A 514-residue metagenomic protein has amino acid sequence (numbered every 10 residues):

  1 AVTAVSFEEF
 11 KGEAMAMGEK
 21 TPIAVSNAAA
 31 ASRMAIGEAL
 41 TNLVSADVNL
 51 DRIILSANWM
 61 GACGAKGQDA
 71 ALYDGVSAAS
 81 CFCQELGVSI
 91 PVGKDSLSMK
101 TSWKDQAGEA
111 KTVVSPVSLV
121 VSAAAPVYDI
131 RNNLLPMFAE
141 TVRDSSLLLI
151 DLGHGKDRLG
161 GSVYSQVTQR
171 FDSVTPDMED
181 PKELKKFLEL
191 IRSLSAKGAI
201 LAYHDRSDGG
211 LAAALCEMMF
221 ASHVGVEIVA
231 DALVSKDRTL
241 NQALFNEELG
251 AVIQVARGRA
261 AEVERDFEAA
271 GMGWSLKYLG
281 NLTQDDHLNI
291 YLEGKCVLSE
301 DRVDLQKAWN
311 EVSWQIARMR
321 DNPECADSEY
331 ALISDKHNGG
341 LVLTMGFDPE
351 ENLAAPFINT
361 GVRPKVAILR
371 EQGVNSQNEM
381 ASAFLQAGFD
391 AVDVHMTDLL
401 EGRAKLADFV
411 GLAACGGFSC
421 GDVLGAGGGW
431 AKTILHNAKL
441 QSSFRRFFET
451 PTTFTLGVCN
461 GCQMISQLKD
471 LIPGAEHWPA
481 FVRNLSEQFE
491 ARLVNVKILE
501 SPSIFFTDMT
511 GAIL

Functional and structural regions predicted by a protein language model:
A1-E9, E19-A24, L72-D74, S89 (+3 more regions): Intein/HINT protein-splicing elements and their conserved insertion hotspots or analogous self-processing inserts
A4-A16, V48-I53, G411-A413: Short coil-to-beta-strand
V25-T101: A glycine-rich phosphate/pyrophosphate-binding beta-strand-loop-alpha-helix module
I36, L40, S56, A70-C83 (+9 more regions): Short, well-ordered alpha-helical packing segments
D47-V48, M272, F389: Short phosphate-binding/catalytic loops that engage adenosine nucleotides
V252-A256: Short hydrophobic/aromatic beta-strand micro-patches that form the beta-sheet surface supporting nucleotide- or nucleic
C296-V458, C462-H477, V482-L493, K497 (+1 more regions): N-terminal beta1-alpha1 cap of cysteine-dependent amidohydrolase-like domains
F506-L514: ATP/pyrophosphate-binding catalytic subdomain of soluble kinases
